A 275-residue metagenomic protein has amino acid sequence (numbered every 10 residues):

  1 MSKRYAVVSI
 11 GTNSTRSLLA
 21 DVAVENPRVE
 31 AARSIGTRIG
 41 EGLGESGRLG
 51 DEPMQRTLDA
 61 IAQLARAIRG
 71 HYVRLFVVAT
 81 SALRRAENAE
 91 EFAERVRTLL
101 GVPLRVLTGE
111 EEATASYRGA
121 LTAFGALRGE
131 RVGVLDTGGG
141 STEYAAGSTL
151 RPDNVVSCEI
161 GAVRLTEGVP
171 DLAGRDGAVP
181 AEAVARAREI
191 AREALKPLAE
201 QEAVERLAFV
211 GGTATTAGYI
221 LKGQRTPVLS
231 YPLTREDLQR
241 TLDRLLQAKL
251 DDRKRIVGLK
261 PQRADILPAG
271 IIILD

Functional and structural regions predicted by a protein language model:
M1-R28: N-terminal basic/disordered segments at the start of proteins
K3-Y5, L19-V22, R38, G42-H71 (+2 more regions): Helical "lid/coupling" subdomains associated with nucleotide-phosphate turnover
S9-G11, E112, D136: Acidic active-site catalytic centers that drive phospho-/nucleotidyl reactions and related ester hydrolyses
G11-N13, H71, T98, G138-G140: Short flexible coil/turn linkers enriched for glycine and charged/polar residues that connect secondary-structure
S14-R16, S141, A214: Structural motif
A31-I35: Short amphipathic
G133-S141, A145: A generic, well-ordered mixed alpha/beta core segment in the N-terminal half of proteins
